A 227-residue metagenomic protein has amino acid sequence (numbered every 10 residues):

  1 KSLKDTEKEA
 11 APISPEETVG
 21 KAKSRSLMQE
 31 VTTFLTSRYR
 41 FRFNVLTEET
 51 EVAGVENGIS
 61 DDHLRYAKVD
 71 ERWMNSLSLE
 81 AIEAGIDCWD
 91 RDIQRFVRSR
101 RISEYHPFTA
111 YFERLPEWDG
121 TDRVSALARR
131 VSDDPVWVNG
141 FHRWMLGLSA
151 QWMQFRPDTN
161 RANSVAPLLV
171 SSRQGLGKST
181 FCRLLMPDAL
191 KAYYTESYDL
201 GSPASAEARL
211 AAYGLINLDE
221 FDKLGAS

Functional and structural regions predicted by a protein language model:
K1-D122, S132-N139: N-terminal nucleic-acid engagement/recognition segments and initiation subdomains in replication, restriction
K8, T47, K178, K191-A192 (+1 more regions): Low-complexity, compositionally biased segments
F96-A212: P-loop NTPase catalytic core of nucleic-acid-dependent motor ATPases
Y213-S227: Conserved AAA+/SF3 P-loop NTPase catalytic/coupling segment centered on the Walker-B
